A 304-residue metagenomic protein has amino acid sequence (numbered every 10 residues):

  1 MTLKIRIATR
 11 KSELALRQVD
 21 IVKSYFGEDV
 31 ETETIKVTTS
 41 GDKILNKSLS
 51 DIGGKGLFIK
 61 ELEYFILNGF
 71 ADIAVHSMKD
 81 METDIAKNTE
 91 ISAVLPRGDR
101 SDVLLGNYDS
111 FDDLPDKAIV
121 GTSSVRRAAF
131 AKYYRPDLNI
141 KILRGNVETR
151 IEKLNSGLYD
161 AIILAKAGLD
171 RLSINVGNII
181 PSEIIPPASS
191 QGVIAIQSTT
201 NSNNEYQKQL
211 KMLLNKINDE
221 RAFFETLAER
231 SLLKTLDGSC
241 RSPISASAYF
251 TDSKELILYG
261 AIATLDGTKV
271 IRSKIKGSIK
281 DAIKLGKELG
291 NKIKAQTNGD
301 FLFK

Functional and structural regions predicted by a protein language model:
T2-T38, K43-L45, D51, Y133-K304: Small-molecule-sensing regulatory modules
E13-S24, N46, L57-F58, T83 (+2 more regions): N-terminal winged-helix
K47-I73: Short, structured active-site "lid" loops
F65-L67, M81, A86: Extracytoplasmic loops/domains of multi-pass membrane proteins
L67-S77, D160-A165: Paired acidic/hydrophobic, glycine-rich loop segments that form the ligand-binding mouth/hinge of periplasmic-binding
M78-K79, K87-D137: A conserved helix-loop-strand patch within extracytoplasmic ligand-binding domains of the periplasmic binding
M78-M81, A167-L169: Short glycine-rich anion-binding loops that position phosphate/pyrophosphate groups of nucleotides and phosphorylated
